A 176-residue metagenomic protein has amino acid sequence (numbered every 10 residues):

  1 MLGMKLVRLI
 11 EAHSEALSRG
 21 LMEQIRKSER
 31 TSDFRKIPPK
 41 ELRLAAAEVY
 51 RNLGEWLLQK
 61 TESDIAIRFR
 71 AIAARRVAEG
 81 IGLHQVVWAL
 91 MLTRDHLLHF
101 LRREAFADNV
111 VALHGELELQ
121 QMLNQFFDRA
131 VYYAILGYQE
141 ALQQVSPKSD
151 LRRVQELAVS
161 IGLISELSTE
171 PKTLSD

Functional and structural regions predicted by a protein language model:
M1-L2, L174-D176: C-terminal end-of-chain micro-motif
L2-H84: N-terminal low-complexity or simple alpha-helical regulatory segments that function as activation/interaction modules
L6, I65-L174: Long, amphipathic alpha-helical coupling/dimerization segments that relay conformational signals between
